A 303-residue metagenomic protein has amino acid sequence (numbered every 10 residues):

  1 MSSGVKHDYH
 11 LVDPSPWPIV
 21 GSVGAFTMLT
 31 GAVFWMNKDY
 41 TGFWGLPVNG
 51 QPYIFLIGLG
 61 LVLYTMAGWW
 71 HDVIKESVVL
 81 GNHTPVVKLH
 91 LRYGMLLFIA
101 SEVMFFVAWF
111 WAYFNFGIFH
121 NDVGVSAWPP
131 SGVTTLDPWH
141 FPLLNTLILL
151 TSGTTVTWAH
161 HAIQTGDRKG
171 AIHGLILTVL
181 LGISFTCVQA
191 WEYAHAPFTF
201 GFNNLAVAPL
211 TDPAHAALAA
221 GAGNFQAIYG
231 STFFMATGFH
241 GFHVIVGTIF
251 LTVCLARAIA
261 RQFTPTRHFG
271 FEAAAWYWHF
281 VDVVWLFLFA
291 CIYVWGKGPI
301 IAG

Functional and structural regions predicted by a protein language model:
M1-G303: ...captures the hydrophobic TM-helix bundle architecture rather than a specific catalytic motif, and can also fire on
